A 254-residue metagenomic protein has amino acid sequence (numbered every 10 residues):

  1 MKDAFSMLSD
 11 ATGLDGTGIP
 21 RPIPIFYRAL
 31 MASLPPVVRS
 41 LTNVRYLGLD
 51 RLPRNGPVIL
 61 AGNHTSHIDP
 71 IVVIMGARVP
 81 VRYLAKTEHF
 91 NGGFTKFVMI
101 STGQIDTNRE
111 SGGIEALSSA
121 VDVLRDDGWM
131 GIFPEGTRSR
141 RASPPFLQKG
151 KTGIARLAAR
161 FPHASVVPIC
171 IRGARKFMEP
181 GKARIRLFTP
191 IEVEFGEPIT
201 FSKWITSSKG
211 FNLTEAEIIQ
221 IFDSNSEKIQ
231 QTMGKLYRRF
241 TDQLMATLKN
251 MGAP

Functional and structural regions predicted by a protein language model:
K2-G18, L117-P254: Non-catalytic C-terminal accessory region of glycerolipid acyltransferases and related lyso-lipid remodeling enzymes
K2-L47, R51, G93-T102: A transmembrane-helix-recognition feature enriched in membrane-embedded lipid enzymes and envelope glyco-/phospholipid
R39, M75, I100, D122 (+1 more regions): Solvent-exposed polar/charged
T42, E110-I114, L147-Q148: A conditional alpha-helix N-cap/helix-loop micro-motif detector
G48, N63, A85-K86, F133-E135 (+1 more regions): A secondary-structure boundary/capping signal
D50, T87, N108, C170 (+1 more regions): Residues at the C-termini of beta-strands that transition into short coil/loop
D50-L52, V121-D122: Short amphipathic alpha-helix with an adjacent loop that forms part of the alpha/beta core around
R54-G112: Catalytic core of membrane glycerolipid acyltransferases/transacylases, capturing the structured, soluble-facing
